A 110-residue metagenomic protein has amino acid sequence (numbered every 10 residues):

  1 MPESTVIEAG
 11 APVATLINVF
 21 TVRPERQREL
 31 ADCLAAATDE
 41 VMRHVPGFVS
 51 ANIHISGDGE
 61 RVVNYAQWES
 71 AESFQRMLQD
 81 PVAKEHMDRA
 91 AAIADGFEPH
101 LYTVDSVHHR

Functional and structural regions predicted by a protein language model:
M1-A14, T21, V49-V63, M87-R110: Glycine-rich beta-strand-turn "strand-cap" elements at beta-sheet edges
P2, A36-V49, Q67-L101: An amphipathic, aromatic/His-enriched active-site/gating alpha helix that lines ligand/cofactor pockets
V6, E29-L30, Q75-L78: A general boundary/transition motif marking the beginning of the first structured unit of a protein
V6-A9, Q27-R28, T38-M42, I53: Intrinsically disordered, low-complexity segments enriched in polar/charged residues with Gly/Pro, especially when
V19-P24, A66-W68: Short beta-strand-to-loop capping motifs
T21-L34: Short, surface-exposed ligand-recognition loops at beta-strand->loop->(often short) alpha-helix junctions that present
R26, E60, S73: Short phosphate-engaging motifs
A31-A35, H54-I55, Y65: Hydrophobic alpha-helical segments, principally membrane-spanning helices and signal/leader peptides
